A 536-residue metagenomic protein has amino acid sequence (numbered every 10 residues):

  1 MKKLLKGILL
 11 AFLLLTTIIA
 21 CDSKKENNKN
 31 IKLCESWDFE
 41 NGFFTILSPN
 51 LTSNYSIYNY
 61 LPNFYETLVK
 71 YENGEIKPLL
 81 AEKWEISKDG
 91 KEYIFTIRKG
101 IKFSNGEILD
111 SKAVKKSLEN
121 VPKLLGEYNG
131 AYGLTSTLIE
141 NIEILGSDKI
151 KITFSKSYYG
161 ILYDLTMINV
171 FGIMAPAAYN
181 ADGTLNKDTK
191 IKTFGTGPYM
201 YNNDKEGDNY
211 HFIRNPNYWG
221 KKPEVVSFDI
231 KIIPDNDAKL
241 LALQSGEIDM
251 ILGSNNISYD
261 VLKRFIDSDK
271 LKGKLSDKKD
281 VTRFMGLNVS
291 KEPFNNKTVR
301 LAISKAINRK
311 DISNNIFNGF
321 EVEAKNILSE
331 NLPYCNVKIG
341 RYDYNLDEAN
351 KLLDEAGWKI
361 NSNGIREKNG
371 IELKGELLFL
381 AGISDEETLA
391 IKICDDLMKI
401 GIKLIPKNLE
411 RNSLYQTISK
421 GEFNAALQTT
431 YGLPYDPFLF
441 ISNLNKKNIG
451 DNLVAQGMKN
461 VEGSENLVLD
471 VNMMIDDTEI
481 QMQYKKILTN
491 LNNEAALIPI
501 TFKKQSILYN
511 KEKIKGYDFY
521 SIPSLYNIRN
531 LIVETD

Functional and structural regions predicted by a protein language model:
E35-I86, E119, F194: N-terminal lobe/hinge region of extracytoplasmic solute-binding protein
Y55, T166-P223, S227, L346-K351 (+1 more regions): Gly/Pro-rich hinge or "lid" segments in bacterial periplasmic/extracellular proteins
E82-E127, K151, P293: Aromatic- and charge-enriched surface segment that lines or borders ligand/interaction sites
E85, A131-Y179: Surface-exposed binding/hinge segments that line and control ligand-binding clefts or catalytic entry sites
N202-I213, D229-K291, A302, N314 (+1 more regions): Extracellular/periplasmic solute-recognition and catalytic clefts
E206, K359-G432, Q505: Ligand/substrate-recognition segments at binding pockets and active sites
I213, N295-D395, K486, E534: Append "and occasionally in soluble cytosolic enzymes with long acidic Gly/Pro-rich linkers
A306-N336, D385-C394, I418-D536: Detector for C-terminal structural segments
